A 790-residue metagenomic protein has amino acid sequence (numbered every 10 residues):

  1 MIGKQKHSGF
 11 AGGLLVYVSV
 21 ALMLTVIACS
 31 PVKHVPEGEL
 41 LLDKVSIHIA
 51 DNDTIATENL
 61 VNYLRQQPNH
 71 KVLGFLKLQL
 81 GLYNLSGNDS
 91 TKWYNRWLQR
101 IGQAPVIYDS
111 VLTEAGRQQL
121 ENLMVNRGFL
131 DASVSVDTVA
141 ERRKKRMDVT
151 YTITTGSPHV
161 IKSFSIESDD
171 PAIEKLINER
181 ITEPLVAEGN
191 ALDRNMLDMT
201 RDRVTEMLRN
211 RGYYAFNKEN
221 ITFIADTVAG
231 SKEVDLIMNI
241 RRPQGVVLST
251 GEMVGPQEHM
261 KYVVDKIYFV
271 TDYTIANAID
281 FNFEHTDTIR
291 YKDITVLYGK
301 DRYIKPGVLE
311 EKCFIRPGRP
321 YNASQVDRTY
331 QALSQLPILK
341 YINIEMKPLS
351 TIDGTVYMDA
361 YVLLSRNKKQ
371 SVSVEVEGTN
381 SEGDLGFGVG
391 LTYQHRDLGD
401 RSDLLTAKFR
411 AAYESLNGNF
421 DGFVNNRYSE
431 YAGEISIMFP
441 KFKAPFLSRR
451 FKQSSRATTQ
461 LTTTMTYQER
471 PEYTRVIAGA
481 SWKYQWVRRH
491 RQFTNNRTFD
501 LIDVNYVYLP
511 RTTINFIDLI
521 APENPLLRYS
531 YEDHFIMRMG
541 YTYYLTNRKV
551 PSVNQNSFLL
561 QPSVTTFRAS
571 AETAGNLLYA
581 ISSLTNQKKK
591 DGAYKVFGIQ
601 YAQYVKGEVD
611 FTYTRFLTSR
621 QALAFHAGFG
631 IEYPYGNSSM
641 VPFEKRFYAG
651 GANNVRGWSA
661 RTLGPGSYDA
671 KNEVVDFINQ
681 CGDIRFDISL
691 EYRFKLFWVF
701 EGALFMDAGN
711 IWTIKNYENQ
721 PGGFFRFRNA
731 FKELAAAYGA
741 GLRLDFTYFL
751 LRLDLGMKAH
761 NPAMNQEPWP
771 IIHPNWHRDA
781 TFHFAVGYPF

Functional and structural regions predicted by a protein language model:
I2, S30-Q335, Y357, R450-F451 (+1 more regions): Interaction-mediating elements
T25-A28: C-terminal motif of bacterial Sec signal peptides marking the signal peptidase cleavage site
N210, S371, V424-G628, Q680: Transmembrane beta-strand segments of outer-membrane beta-barrel domains in Gram-negative and organellar OMPs
R241, R316, K347-L349, S365 (+14 more regions): Outer-membrane beta-barrel pore domains and translocons
V254-K452, S530-M537, L545-L560, A649 (+1 more regions): Outer-membrane beta-barrel initiation region
T295, G378, N419-F423, Y467 (+5 more regions): Extracellular loop and loop/strand-boundary signature of outer-membrane beta-barrel proteins
M358, A622-F705, G709-Y717: Extracytoplasmic gating/loop element in the C-terminal half of outer-membrane beta-barrel translocons and assembly
L744-Y748, W776-F790: Outer-membrane beta-barrel "beta-signal"
